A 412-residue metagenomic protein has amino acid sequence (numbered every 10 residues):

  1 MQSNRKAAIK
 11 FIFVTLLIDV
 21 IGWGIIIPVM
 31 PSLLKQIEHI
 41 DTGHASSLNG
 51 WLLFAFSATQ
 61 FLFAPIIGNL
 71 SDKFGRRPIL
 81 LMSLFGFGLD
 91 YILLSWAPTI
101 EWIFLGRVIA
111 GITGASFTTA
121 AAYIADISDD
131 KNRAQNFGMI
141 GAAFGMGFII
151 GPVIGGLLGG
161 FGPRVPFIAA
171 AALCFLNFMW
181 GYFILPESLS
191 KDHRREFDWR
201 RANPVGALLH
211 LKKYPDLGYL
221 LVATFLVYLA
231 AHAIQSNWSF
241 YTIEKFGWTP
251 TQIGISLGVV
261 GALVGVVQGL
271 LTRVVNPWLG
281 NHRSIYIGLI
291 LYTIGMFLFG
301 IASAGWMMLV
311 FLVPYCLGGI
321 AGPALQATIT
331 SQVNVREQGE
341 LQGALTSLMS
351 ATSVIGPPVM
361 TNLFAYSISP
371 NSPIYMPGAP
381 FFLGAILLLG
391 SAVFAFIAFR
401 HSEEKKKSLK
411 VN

Functional and structural regions predicted by a protein language model:
M1-R5, P186-A223, E244-K245, V411-N412: Juxtamembrane intracellular "pre-TM" segments in multi-pass secondary transporters
V29-S46, S236-I253: Short amphipathic helix-loop junctions that connect adjacent transmembrane helices in Major Facilitator Superfamily/SLC
F61-I100: Conserved MFS/SLC helix-loop-helix module at the cytosolic interface between two early adjacent transmembrane helices
F63-G75, V267-N281: Helix-to-loop junctions at the C-terminal end of transmembrane segments in multipass secondary transporters
G75, W96-E101, T113, G247 (+1 more regions): Helix-breaking motifs and short loop linkers at transmembrane-helix boundaries and internal kinks in secondary membrane
G106-M146: Cytoplasmic helix-loop-helix junction between adjacent transmembrane helices in 12-TM secondary transporters
G159-A172, N362-L388: A membrane-interface helix-boundary motif in multi-pass transporters
H282-L325: C-terminal transmembrane helical hairpin of 12-TM major facilitator-type secondary transporters
